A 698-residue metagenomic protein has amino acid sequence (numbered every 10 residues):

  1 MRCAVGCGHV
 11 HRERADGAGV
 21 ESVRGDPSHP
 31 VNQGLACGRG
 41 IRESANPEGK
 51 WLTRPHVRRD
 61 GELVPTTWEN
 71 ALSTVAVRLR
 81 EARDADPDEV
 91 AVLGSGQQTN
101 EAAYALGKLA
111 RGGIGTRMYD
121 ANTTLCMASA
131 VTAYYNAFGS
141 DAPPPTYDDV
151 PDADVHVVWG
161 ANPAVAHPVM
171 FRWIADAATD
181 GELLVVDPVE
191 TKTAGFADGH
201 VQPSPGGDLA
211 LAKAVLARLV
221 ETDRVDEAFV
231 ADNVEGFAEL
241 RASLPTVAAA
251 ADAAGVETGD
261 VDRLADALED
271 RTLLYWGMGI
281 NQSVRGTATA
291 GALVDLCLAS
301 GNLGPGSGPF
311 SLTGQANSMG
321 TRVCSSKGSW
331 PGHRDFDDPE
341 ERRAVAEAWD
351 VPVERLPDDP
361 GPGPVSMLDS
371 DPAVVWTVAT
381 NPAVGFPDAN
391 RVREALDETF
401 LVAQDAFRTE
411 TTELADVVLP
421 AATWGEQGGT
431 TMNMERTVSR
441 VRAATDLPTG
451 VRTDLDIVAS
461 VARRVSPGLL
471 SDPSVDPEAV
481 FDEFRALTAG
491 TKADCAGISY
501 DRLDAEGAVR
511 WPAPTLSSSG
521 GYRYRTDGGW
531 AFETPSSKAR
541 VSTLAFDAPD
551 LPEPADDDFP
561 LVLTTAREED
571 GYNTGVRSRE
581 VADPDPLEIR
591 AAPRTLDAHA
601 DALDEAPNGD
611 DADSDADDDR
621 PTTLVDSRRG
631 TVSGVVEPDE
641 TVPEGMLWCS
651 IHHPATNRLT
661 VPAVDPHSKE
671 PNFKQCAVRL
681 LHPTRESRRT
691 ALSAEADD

Functional and structural regions predicted by a protein language model:
M1-E221, E257, E637, R658-D698: N-terminal export/assembly segments and adjacent metallocofactor-ligating motifs of anaerobic energy-metabolism
D86-E89, V225-V230, L303-S311, L469-E478: Flexible, glycine/charged-enriched surface loops at secondary-structure junctions
A91-T99, D252-V256, G277-V284, Q315 (+1 more regions): Conserved short loop/turn motifs at secondary-structure junctions
Y104-I174, T179-V186, L209-K213, L298-E413 (+3 more regions): Extended redox/cofactor-interaction regions of prokaryotic respiratory oxidoreductases
H156, F196-A197, T246-A248, Y275-I280 (+1 more regions): Flexible glycine/proline-enriched surface loops and loop-helix/loop-strand junctions
L184, V189-E269, R464: Long, well-ordered, tryptophan-enriched scaffold segments
G195-P203, L419-E426, R436-P448: Short beta-alpha connecting loops at secondary-structure transitions that line or flank enzyme active sites
P448, D454-G507, E580-I589, D601-D698: Long, contiguous, secondary-structure-rich segments that constitute the structural scaffold of globular domains
